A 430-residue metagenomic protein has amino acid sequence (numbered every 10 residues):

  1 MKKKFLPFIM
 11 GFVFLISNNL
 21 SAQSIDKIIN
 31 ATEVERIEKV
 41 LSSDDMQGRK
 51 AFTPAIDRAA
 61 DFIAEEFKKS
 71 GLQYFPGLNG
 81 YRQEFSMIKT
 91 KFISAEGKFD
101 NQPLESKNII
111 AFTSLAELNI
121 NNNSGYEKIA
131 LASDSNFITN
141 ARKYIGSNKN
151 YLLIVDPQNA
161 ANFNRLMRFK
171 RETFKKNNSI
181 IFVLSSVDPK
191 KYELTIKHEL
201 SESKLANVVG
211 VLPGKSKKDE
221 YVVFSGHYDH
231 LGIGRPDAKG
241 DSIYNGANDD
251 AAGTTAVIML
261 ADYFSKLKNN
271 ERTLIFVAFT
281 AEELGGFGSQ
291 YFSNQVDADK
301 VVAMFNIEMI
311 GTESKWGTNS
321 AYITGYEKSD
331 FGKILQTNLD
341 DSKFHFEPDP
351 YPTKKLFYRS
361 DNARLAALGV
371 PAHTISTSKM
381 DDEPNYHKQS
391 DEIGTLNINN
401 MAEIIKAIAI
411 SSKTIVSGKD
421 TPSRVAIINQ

Functional and structural regions predicted by a protein language model:
M1-I29: Bacterial Sec-dependent N-terminal signal peptides
L20-A59, I63-Y74, G97, L212-G214 (+2 more regions): N-terminal hydrophobic or amphipathic helices/low-complexity stretches enriched in small/hydrophobic/Pro/Gly
S24-I28, D44-P54, Y81-E84, Y126-A132 (+6 more regions): Second-shell loop/turn segments in exported
Q47-G146: Noncatalytic luminal/extracellular "stalk/propeptide" segments of secretory-pathway proteins
L104, K217, N269, F279-E383 (+1 more regions): Metal-dependent peptidase/peptidase-like ectodomains
S106-L152, D219, S225-K266: Active-site metal-coordination/substrate-binding segment of hydrolases, especially metallo-dependent peptidases
A160-G246, M259-D262, K266, E271: Soluble metallo-hydrolase cores and metallopeptidase-like ectodomains found primarily in the secretory/periplasmic
D382-Q430: His/Asp/Glu-rich mid-to-C-terminal helical/loop segments that flank catalytic regions of hydrolases
